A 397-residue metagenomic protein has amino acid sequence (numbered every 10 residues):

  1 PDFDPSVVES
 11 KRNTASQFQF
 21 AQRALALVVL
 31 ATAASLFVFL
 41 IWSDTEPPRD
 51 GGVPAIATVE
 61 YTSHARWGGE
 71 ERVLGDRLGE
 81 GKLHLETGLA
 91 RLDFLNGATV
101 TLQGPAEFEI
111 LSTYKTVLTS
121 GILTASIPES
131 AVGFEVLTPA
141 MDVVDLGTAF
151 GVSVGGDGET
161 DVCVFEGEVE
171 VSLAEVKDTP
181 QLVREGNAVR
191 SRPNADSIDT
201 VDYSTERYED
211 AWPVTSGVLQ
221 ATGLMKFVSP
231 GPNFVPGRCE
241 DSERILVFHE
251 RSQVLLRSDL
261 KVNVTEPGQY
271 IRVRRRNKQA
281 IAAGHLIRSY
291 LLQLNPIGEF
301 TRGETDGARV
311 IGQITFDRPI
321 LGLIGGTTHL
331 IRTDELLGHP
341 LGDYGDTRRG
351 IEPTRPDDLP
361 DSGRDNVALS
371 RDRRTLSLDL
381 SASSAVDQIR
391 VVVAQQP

Functional and structural regions predicted by a protein language model:
P1-V7, Q19-A55: Single-pass transmembrane signal-anchor helices and their membrane-water interface zones
L40, P48-G52, G68-E70, F108 (+1 more regions): Domain-scale activation on soluble regions of proteins
V53-S153, T160-V171: Short, small-residue-rich packing micro-motifs
L85, L92, T116-L118, V162 (+6 more regions): Generic recognition of long tandem-repeat/solenoid scaffolds
I110-T113, G155-D157, P193-N194, E240 (+1 more regions): Short, ordered beta-strand-loop transition motifs
L111, I127, V132-P139, V143 (+3 more regions): Short, polar/charged, low-complexity connector loops/linkers at domain or secondary-structure junctions
E209-G342: Propeptides and adjacent flexible N-terminal/non-core segments of secreted, proteolytically processed extracellular
R355-P397: Ser/Thr/Pro-rich, low-complexity mucin-like regions that serve as glycosylated stalks/linkers or repetitive adhesive
